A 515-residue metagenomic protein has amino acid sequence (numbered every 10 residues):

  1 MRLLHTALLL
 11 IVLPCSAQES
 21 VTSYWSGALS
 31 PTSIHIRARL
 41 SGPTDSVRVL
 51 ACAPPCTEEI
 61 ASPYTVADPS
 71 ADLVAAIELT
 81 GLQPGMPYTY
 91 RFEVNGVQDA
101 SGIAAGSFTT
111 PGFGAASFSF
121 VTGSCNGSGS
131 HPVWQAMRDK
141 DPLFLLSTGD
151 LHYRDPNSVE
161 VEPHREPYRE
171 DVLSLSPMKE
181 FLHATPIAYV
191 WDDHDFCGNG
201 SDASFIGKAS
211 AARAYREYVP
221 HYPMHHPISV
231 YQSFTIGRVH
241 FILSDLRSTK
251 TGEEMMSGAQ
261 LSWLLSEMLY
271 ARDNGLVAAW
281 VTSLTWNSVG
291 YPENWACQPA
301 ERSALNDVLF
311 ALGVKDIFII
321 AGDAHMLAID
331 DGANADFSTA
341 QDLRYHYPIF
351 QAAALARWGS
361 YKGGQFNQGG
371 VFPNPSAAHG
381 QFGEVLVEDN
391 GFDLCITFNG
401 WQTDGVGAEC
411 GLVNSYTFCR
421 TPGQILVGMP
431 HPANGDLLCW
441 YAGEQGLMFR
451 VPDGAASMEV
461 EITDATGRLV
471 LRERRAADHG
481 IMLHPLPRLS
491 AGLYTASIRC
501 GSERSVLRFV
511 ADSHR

Functional and structural regions predicted by a protein language model:
M1-L9: Sec-dependent signal peptide recognition, specifically the positively charged N-region followed immediately by
L8-A17: Hydrophobic h-region of N-terminal signal peptides that target proteins for export in Gram-negative bacteria
V12, A61, A67, K140 (+3 more regions): Selective for proline/serine-rich intrinsically disordered segments in cytosolic/nuclear regulatory regions
Q18-L426: Metal-dependent phosphoester/phosphodiester hydrolase catalytic core
P430-R515: C-terminal outer-membrane/trafficking sorting elements
